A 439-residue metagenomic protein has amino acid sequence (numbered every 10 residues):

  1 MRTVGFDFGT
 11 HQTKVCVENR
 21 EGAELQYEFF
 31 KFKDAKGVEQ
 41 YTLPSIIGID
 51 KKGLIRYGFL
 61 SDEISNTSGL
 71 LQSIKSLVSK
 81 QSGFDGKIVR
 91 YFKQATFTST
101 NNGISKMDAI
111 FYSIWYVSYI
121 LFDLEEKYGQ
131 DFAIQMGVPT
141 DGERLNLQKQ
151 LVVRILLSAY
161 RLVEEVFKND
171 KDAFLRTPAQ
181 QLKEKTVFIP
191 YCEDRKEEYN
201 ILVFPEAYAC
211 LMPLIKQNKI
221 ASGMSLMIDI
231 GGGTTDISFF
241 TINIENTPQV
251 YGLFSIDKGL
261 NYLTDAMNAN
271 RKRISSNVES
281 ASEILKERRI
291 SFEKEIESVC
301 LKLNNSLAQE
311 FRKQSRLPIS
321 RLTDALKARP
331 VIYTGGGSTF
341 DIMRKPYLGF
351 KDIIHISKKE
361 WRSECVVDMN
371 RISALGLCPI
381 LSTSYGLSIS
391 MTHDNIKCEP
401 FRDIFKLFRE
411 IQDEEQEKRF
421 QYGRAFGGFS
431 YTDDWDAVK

Functional and structural regions predicted by a protein language model:
M1-T10, C16-Q26, F84-S225, S388-R402 (+2 more regions): Nucleotide/phosphate-binding catalytic cleft detector across ATP-hydrolyzing and phosphate-transferring enzymes
M1-T96: Early-domain small/polar-rich strand-loop-helix modules and first-structured segments of the mature chain
V4, H11, V15-E18, E24-F30 (+3 more regions): Glycine-rich phosphate-binding loop of actin/hexokinase-like ATP-binding domains
T10-Q12, P139-N146, G231-D236, G337-D341: Gly/Ser/Thr-rich loops at beta-strand to alpha-helix junctions that form or flank small-molecule/cofactor-binding
E39-K52, I242-K302, L375-C378, V438: Glycine-rich phosphate-binding loop plus the immediately following alpha-helix
N66-L70, N101-I120, R144-V152, V203-A207 (+3 more regions): Phosphate/oxyanion-binding active-site loops and adjacent basic polyanion-contact surfaces
L77-I104, M267-S291: A solvent-exposed, charged loop/short amphipathic helix patch at secondary-structure junctions
S276-K439: Helical "lid/coupling" subdomains associated with nucleotide-phosphate turnover
